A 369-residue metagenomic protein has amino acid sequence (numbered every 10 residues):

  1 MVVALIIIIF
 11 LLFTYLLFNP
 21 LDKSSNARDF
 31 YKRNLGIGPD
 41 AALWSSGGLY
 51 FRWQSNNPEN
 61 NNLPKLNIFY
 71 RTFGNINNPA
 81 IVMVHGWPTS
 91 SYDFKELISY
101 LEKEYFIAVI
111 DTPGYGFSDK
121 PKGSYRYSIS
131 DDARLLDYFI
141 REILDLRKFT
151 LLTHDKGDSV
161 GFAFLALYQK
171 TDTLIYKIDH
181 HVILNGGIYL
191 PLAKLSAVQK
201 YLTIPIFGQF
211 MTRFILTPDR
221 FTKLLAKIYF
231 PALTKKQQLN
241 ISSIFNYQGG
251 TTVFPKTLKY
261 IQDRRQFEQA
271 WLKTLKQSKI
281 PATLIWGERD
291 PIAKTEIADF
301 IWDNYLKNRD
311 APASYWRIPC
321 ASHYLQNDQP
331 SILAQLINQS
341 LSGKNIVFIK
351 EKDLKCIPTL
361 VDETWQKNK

Functional and structural regions predicted by a protein language model:
M1-I7: N-terminal Sec-pathway targeting helices
I9-N60, I68, T72-F73, A80 (+12 more regions): Flexible "cap/lid" subdomain of the alpha/beta-hydrolase fold that forms the substrate-access gate
D93-A108: Short amphipathic alpha-helix adjacent to the substrate-entry channel of hydrolases
A321: Conserved short acidic donor-positioning loop in nucleotide-sugar-dependent glycosyltransferases
T364-W365: Intrinsically disordered, low-complexity cytosolic loops and termini enriched in serine/threonine/proline
